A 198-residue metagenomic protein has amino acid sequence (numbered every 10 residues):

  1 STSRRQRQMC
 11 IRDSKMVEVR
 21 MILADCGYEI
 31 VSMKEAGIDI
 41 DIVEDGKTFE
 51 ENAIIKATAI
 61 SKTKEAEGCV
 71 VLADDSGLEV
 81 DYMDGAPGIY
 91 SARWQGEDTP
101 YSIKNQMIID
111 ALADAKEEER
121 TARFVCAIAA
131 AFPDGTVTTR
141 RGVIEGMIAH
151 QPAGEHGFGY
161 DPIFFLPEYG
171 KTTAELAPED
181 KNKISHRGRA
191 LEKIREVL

Functional and structural regions predicted by a protein language model:
S1-R7, I11: Single conserved hydrophobic/aromatic residue that forms the stacking wall/gate of nucleotide- or nucleobase-binding
S14-L198: Anionic-ligand binding patches
